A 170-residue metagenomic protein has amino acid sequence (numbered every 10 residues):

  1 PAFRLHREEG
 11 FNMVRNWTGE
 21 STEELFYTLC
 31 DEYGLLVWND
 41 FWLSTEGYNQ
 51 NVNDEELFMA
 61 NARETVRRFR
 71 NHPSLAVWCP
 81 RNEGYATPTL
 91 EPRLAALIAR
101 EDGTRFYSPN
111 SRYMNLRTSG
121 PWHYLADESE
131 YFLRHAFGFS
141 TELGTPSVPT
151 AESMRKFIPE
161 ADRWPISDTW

Functional and structural regions predicted by a protein language model:
P1-H6: N-terminal carbohydrate-binding accessory modules
M13-W170: Substrate-binding/catalytic cleft of secreted carbohydrate-active enzymes, primarily glycoside hydrolases
